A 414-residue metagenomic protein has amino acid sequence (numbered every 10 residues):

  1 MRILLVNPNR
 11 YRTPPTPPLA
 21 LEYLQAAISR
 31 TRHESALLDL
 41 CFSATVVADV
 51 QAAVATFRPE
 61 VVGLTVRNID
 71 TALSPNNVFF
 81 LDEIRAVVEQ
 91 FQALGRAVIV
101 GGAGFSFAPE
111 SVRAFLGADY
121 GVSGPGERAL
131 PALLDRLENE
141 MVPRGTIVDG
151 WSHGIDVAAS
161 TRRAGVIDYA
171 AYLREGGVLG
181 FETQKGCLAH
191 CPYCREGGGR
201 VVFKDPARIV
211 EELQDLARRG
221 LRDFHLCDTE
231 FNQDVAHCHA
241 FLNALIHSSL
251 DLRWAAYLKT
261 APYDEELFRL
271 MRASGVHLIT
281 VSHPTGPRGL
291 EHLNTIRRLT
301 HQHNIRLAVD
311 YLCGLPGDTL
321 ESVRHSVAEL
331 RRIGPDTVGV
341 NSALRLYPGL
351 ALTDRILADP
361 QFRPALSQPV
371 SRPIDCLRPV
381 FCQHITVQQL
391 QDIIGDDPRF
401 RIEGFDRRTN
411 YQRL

Functional and structural regions predicted by a protein language model:
M1-R219: Acidic, low-complexity intrinsically disordered segments
R2-Y11, A20, Q25, L137 (+2 more regions): C-terminal accessory regions of radical SAM enzymes
R30-H33, F91-R96, I246-D251, Q302-I305 (+1 more regions): Short helix-capping segments at alpha-helix termini
L40-S43, K259, S282-P287, R297-S322 (+2 more regions): Conserved strand-turn element in the central/C-terminal portion of the radical SAM core barrel that lines
G63-T65, G126, F268-T285, V338-L344: Non-cysteine beta-strand/loop elements that form the S-adenosyl-L-methionine
N77-A86, H239-A240, E291-N294, S322-H325: Charged helix-capping and loop-helix junction motifs
P109-F115, L267, G317-R332: Catalytic cores of alpha/beta
A159-C313, A328: Radical SAM [4Fe-4S] cluster-binding motif and immediate context
